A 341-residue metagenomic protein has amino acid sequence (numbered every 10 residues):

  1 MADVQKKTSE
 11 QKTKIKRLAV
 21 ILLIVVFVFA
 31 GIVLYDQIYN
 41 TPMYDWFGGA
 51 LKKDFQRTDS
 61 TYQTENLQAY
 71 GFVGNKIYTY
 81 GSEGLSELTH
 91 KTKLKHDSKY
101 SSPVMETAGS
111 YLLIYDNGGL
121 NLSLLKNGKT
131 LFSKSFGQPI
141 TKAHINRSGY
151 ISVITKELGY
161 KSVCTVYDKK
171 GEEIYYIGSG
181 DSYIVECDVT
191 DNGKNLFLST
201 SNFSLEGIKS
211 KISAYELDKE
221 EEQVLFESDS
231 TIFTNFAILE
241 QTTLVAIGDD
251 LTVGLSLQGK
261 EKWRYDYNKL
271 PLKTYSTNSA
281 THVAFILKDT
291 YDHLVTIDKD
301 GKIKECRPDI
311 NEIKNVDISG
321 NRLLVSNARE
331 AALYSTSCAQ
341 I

Functional and structural regions predicted by a protein language model:
M1-R17: N-terminal Lys/Arg-rich, disordered targeting/topogenic segments
R17-D36: Hydrophobic membrane-insertion alpha-helices, especially the h-region of bacterial N-terminal signal peptides
G49-Y62, H90-S98, G128-S135, E172-G178 (+4 more regions): A short beta-strand motif characteristic of beta-propeller blades
K53-S86, H96-M105, T141: Beta-strand-rich domains and repeat architectures in extracellular enzymes and scaffolds, especially beta-propellers
Q63-Y70, K99-S110, Q138-R147, D181-T190 (+3 more regions): Repeated scaffold domains used in trafficking and secretory/extracellular systems, primarily beta-propellers
Q68-G81, M105-N117, N121-S123, S148-L158 (+5 more regions): Short beta-strand elements that form the blades of beta-propeller/WD-repeat-like and other beta-sheet-rich scaffold
K95-I212: Long, acidic/polar, low-complexity amphipathic helices and coiled-coil-like
F203-I341: Extracytoplasmic/luminal low-complexity segments enriched in Pro/Gly and acidic/polar residues that act as flexible
